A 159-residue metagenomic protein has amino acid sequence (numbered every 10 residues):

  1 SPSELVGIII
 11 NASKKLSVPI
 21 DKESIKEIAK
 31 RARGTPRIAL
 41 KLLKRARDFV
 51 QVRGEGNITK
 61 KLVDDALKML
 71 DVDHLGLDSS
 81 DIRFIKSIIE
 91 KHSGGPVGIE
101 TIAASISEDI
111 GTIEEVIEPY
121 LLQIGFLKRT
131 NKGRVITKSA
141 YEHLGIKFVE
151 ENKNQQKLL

Functional and structural regions predicted by a protein language model:
S1-K30, K41: Conserved AAA+ ATPase core "coupling" helix
S1-L5, G34-P36, A46, Y141: Conserved nucleotide-binding/hydrolysis micro-motifs of P-loop NTPases
L5, A39, F84, T137: Residue-level signature of catalytic and energy-coupling elements of molecular machines, predominantly ATP/GTP-dependent
I10, K14, A29, R33 (+8 more regions): Signal for well-folded cores of large energy- and translation-related assemblies
I20-E23, A32-R47, N57-T59, L77-S79 (+2 more regions): The conserved phosphate-sensing helix
I25, L43, D48-D71, D81 (+1 more regions): Conserved C-terminal helix/linker of AAA+ ATPases
V63, L67-P96: Winged-helix-like regulatory helical subdomains adjacent to P-loop NTPase cores
I88-L159: Terminal-proximal interaction/regulatory segments of ATP-powered molecular machines
